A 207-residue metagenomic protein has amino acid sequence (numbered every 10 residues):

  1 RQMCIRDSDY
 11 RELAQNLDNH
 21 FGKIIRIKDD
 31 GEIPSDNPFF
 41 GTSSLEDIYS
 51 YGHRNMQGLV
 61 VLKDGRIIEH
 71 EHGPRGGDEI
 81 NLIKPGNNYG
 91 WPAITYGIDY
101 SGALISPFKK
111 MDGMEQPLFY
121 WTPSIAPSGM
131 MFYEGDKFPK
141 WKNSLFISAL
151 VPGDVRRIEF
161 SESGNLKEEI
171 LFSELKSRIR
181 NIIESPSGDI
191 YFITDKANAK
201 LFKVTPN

Functional and structural regions predicted by a protein language model:
R1-I5: Short, small-residue-biased leader/transition segments that mark boundaries at the very start of proteins
R6-E169, S177, A199-K200: Beta-propeller domain segments
N181-N207: Blade-level signature of beta-propeller repeat domains, shared across WD40, Kelch, NHL, RCC1 and BNR/Asp-box propellers
